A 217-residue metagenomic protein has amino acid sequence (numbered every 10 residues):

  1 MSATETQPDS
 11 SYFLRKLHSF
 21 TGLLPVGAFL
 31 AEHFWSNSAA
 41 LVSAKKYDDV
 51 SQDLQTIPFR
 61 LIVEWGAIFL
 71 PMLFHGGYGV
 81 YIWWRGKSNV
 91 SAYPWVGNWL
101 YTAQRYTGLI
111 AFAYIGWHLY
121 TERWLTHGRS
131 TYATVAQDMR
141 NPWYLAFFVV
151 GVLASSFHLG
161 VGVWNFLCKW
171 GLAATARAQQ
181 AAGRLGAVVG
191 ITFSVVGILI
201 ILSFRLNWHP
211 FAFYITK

Functional and structural regions predicted by a protein language model:
M1-K217: Membrane-embedded alpha-helical bundles that constitute the cytochrome b-like, heme-associated redox core of multi-pass
